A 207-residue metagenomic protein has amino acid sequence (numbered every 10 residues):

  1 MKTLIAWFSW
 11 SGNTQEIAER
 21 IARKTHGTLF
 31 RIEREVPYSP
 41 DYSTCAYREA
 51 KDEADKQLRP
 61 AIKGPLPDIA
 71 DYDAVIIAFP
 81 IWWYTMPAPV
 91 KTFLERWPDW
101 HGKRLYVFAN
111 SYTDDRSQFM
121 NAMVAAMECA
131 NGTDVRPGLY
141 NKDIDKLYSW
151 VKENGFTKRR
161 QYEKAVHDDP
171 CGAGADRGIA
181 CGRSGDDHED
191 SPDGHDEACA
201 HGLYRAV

Functional and structural regions predicted by a protein language model:
M1-I77, Y84-M86, K91, E95-R96 (+2 more regions): N-terminal beta1-alpha1-beta2 submodule of the flavodoxin-like/Rossmannoid cofactor-binding fold
I77-A78, V107: Redox-cofactor binding/interface segments in oxidoreductases and associated redox assembly factors
I81-Y84, D99, S111-D115: Short Gly/Pro-enriched loop/turn and capping motifs at secondary-structure junctions
Y106-N141: Short, glycine-/small-residue-rich phosphate/pyrophosphate-handling segment
A165, P170-A175, A180-G194, A198-A200 (+1 more regions): Short linear motifs in low-complexity or flexible loops
